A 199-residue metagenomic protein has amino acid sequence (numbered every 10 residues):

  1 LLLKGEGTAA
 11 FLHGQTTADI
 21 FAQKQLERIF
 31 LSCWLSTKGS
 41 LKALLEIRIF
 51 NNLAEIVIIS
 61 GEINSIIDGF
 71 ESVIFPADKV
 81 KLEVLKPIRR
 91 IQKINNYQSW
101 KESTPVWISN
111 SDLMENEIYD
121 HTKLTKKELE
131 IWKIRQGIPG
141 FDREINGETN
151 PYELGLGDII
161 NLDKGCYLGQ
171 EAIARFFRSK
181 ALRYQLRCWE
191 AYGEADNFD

Functional and structural regions predicted by a protein language model:
L1-D199: Basic, glycine/lysine-rich polyanion-binding surfaces/domains
